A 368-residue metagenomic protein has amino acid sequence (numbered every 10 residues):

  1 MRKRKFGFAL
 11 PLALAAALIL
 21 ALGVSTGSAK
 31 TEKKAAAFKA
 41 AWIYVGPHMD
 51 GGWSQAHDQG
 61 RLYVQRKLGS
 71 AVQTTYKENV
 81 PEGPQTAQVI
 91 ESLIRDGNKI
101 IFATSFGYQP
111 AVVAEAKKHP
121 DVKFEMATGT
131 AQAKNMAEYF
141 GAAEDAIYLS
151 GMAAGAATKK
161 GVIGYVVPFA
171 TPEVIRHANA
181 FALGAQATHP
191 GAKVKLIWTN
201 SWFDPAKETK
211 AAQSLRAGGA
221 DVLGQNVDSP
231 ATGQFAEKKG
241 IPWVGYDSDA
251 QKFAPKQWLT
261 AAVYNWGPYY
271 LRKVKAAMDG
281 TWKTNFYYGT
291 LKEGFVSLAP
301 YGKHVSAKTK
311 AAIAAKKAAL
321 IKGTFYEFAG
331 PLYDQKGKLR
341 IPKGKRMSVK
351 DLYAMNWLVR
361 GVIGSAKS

Functional and structural regions predicted by a protein language model:
M1-F38, A366-S368: Short, low-complexity disordered leader/linker segments with a strong preference for bacterial N-terminal type II
K30-S368: A residue-level marker of the well-folded mature domains of exported/periplasmic proteins
